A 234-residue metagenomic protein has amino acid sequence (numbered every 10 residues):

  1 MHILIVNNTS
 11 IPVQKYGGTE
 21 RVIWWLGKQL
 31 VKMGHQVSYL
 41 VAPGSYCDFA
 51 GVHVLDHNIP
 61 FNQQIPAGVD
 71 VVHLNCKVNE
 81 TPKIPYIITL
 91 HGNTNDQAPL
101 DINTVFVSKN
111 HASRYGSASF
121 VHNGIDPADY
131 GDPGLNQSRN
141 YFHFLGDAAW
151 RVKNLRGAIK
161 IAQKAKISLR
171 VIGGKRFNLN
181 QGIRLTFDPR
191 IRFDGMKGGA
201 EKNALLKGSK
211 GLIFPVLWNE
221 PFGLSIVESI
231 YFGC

Functional and structural regions predicted by a protein language model:
I3, D70-L74, P82-K109: Active-site proximal beta-strand in glycosyltransferases
N7-G17, W24-F61: N-terminal strand-loop element at the rim of the active site of nucleotide-sugar-dependent glycosyltransferases
Q14, E20, A149-K153, L217-L224: Nucleotide-sugar-dependent
N93, Q97-F120, I125-Y130, N154: A short, active-site helix/loop in glycosyltransferases that binds the activated sugar's phosphate group
A118-N123, A128-I172: Conserved donor-binding/catalytic core segment of Leloir-type glycosyltransferases
F144, K207-P221, C234: Acidic donor-binding loop of glycosyltransferase active sites
Q181-A200: Nucleotide-activated donor-binding/catalytic signature segment of Leloir-type glycosyltransferases, i.e., the conserved
N203, V227-Y231: Short alpha-helical segment that forms part of, or immediately flanks, the ligand-binding pocket in carbohydrate-active
